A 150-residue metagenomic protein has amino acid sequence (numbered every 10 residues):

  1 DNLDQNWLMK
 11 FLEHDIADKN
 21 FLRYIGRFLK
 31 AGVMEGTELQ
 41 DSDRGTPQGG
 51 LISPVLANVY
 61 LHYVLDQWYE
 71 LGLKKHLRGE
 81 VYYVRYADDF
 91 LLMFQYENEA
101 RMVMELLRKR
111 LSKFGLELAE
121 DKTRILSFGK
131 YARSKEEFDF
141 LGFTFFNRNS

Functional and structural regions predicted by a protein language model:
D1-F128, A132, E137-F140: Conserved polymerase palm-domain catalytic core
D139-S150: Active-site and adjacent loop segments of nucleotide-processing enzymes that use two-metal-ion phosphate chemistry
